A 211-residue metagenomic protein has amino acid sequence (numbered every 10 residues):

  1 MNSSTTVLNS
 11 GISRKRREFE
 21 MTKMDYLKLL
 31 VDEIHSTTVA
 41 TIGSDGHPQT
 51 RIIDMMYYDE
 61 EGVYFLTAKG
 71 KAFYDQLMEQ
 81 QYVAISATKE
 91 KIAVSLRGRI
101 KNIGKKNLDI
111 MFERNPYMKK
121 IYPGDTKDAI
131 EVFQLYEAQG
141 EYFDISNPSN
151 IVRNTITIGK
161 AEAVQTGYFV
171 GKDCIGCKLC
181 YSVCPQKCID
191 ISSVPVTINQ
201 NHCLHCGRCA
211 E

Functional and structural regions predicted by a protein language model:
N2-S4, S10-S13: Low-acidity, Ser/Thr- and Arg-rich intrinsically disordered low-complexity segments
G11-T38: Extreme N-terminal tail/first-helix region
L29-S44, V83-A87: A short, Trp-centered hydrophobic/proline-enriched beta-strand micro-motif
I53-Y57: A short, well-structured catalytic beta-strand-centered motif of the EAL phosphodiesterase domain for c-di-GMP
E60-Y64: Short active-site oxyanion
A72-F133, E137-Q139: Short, structured beta-strand-loop surface elements
I130-V132, E137, E141-V183, K187: Ferredoxin-type iron-sulfur electron-transfer modules and their immediate structural context
L179-V196, R208-E211: Iron-sulfur cluster-binding cysteine motifs and their immediate structural context in ferredoxin-like electron-transfer
